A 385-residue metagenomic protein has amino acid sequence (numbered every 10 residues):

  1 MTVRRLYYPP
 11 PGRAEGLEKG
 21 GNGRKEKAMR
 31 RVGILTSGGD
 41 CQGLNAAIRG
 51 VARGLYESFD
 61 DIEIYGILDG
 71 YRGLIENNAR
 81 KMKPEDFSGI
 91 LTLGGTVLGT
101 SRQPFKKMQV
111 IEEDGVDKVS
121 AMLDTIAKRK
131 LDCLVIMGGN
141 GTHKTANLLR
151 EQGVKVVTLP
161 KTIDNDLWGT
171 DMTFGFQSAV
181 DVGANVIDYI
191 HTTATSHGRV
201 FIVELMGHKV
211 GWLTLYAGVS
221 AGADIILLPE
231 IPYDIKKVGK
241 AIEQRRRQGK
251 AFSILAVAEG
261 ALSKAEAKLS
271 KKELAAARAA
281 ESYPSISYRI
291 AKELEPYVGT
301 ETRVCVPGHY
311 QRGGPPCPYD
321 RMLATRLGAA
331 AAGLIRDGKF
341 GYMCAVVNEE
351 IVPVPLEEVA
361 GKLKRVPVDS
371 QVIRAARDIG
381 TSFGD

Functional and structural regions predicted by a protein language model:
Y7-A28: Short, Lys/Arg-enriched N-terminal segments with co-localized hydrophobic residues within the first ~10-30 amino acids
K25-T36, A47-K130, G141, S263-K268 (+6 more regions): A cross-family phosphate/adenosyl-ligand binding-site feature
S37-D40, I67-R72, R102-Q103, G139-T142 (+6 more regions): Short, ordered loop/turn segments at secondary-structure junctions
C41-V51, L74-I75, V119, C133-N147 (+5 more regions): Short glycine/serine/threonine-rich phosphate/pyrophosphate-binding segments that cradle anionic phosphate groups
A52-P84, Q152-Y189: Glycine/threonine-rich beta-strand-loop-alpha-helix active-site module that forms ligand/phosphate-binding
T125, I136-G138, K144-L148, K155 (+2 more regions): Accessory alpha-helical/coil subdomains and C-terminal extensions that flank or cap enzyme catalytic cores
R321-L327: A C-terminal functional module that forms or caps the active site or interfaces directly with catalytic machinery
